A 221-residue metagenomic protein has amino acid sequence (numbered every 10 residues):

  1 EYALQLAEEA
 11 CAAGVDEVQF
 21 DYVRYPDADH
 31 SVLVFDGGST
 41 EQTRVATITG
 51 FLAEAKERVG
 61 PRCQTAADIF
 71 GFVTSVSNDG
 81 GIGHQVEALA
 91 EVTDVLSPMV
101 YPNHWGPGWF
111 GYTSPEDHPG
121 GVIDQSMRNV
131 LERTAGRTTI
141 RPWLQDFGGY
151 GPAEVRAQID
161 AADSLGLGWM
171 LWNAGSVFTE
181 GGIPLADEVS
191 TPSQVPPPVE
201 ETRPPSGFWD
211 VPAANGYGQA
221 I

Functional and structural regions predicted by a protein language model:
E1-E9: Active-site-adjacent "subsite" loops/lids of carbohydrate-active enzymes
Y2, S39-T47, G80-H84, S114-V122 (+2 more regions): Alpha-helix N-cap and loop-to-helix initiation/capping positions
A7-E8, V45-K56, V86, I123-L131 (+1 more regions): Generic structural signal for well-ordered alpha-helices, preferentially at hydrophobic/aromatic core positions
V15, V23, A28, V100-Y101 (+1 more regions): Flexible loop residues that form catalytic and substrate-binding hotspots at small-molecule/glycan-binding clefts
Q19-P26, T43-I82, G136-G149: Aromatic-lined carbohydrate-recognition surfaces of secreted/lumenal glycan-active proteins
P26-T43: Aromatic- and acidic-residue-enriched carbohydrate-binding clefts of CAZyme catalytic domains
T93-P107, E116-G207, P212: Substrate-binding cleft of secreted/luminal carbohydrate-active enzymes
